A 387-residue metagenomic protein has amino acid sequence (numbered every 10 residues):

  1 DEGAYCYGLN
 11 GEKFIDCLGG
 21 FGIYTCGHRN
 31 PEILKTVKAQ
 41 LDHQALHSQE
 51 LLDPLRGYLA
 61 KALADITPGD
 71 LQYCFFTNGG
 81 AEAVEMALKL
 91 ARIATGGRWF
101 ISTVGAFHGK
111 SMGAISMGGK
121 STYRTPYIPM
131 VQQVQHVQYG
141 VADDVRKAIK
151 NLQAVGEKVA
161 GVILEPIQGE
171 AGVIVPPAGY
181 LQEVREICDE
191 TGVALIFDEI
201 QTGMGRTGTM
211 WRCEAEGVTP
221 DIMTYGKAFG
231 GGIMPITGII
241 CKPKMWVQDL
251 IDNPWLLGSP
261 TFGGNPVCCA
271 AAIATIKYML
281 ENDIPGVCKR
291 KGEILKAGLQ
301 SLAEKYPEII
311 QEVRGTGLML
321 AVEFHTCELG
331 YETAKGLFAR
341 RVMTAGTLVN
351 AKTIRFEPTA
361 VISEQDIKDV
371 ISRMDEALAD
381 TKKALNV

Functional and structural regions predicted by a protein language model:
D1-V387: Conserved N-terminal phosphate-binding loop of PLP-dependent enzymes in the Aspartate aminotransferase
